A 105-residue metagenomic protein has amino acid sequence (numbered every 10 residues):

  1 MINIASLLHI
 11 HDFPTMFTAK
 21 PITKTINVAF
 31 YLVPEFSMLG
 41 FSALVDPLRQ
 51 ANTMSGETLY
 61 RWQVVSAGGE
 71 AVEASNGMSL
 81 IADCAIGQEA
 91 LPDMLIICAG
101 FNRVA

Functional and structural regions predicted by a protein language model:
M1-A105: Extended, subdomain-level signal for the structured scaffold at the beginning of enzyme domains
